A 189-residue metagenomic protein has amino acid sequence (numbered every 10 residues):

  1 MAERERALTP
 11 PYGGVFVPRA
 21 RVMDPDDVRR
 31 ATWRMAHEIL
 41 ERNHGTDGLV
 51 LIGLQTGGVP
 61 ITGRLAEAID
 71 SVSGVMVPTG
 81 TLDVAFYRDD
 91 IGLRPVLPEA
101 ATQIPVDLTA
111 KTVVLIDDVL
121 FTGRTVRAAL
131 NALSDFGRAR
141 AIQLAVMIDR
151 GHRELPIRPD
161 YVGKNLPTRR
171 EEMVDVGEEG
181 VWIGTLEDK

Functional and structural regions predicted by a protein language model:
M1-K189: PRPP-associated nucleotide enzymes
